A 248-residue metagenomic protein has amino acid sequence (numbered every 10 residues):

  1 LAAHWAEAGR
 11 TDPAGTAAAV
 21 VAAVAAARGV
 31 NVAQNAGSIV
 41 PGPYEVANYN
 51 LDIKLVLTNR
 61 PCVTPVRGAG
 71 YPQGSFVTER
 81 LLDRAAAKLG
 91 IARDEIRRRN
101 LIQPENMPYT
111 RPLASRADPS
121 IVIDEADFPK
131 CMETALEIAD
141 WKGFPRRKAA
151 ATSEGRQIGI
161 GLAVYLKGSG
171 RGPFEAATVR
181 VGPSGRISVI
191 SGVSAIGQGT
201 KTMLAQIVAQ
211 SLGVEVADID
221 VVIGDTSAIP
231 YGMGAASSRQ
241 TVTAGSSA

Functional and structural regions predicted by a protein language model:
L1-A36, E79, A87-P129, E133 (+1 more regions): Molybdopterin (Moco) oxidoreductase catalytic core of the xanthine/aldehyde oxidoreductase family
L1-G74, P145, T152-S247: Gly/Pro-rich active-site capping loops and adjacent beta-alpha segments that organize cofactor/substrate pockets
K54, E79-R84, K88-R97, S211-V222: Long, well-ordered alpha-helical segments
V63-K88, L113-K142, G232-A248: Glycine-rich and small/hydrophobic secondary-structure elements
N100-R180: Accessory "access/gating" subregions that flank catalytic or transport cores
